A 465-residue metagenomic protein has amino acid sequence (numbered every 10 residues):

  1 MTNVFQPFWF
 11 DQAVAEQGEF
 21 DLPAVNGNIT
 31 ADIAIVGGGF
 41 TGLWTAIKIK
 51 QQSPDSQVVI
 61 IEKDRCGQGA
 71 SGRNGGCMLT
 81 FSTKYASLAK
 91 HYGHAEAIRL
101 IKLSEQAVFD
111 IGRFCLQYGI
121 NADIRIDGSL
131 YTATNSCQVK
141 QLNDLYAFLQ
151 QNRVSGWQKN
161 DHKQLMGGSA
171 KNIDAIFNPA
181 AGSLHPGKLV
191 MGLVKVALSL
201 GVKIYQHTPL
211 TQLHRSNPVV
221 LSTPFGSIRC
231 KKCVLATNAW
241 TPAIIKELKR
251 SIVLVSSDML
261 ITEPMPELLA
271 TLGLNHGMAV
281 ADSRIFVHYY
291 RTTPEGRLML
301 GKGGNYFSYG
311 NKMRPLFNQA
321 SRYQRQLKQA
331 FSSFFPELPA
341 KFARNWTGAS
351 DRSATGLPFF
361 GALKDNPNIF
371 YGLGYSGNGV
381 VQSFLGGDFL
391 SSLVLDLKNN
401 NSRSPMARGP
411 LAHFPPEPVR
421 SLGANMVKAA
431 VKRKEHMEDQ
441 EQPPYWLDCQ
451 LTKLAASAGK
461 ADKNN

Functional and structural regions predicted by a protein language model:
M1-I33, Q51-Q52, S56-Q57, T83 (+1 more regions): Extreme N-terminal leader/targeting segments of oxidoreductases
T2-P7, A13-A15, K84-K90, R113-G192 (+1 more regions): Flavin (FAD/FMN) cofactor-binding and adjacent substrate-gating region of FAD-dependent oxidoreductase domains
A46, K50, S383-S404: Internal hydrophobic alpha-helix adjacent to the cofactor/substrate pocket in enzyme cavities
K50-R73: Glycine-rich FAD pyrophosphate-binding loop
R73-K102: Glycine-rich active-site loop/strand segments that organize a redox cofactor
F109, Q117-R125, L210, P218 (+3 more regions): Active-site substrate-recognition segment that forms the wall of the catalytic cavity or substrate channel
K140, F148, A175-K232, A236: Helical element adjacent to the flavin cofactor pocket in flavoenzyme catalytic cores
L393-A429: Active-site-proximal substrate-binding core of FAD-dependent oxidoreductases
